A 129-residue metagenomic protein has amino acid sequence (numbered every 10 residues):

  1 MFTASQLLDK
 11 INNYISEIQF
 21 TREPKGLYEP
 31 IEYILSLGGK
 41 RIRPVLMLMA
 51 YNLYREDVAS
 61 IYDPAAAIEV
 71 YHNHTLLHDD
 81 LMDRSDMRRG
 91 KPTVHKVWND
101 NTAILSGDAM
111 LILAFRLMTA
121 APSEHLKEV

Functional and structural regions predicted by a protein language model:
M1-Q19: N-terminal amphipathic/basic leader segments beginning at the initiator methionine
S16, F20-V129: Mg2+-dependent prenyl diphosphate-binding active-site environment of isoprenoid biosynthetic enzymes
